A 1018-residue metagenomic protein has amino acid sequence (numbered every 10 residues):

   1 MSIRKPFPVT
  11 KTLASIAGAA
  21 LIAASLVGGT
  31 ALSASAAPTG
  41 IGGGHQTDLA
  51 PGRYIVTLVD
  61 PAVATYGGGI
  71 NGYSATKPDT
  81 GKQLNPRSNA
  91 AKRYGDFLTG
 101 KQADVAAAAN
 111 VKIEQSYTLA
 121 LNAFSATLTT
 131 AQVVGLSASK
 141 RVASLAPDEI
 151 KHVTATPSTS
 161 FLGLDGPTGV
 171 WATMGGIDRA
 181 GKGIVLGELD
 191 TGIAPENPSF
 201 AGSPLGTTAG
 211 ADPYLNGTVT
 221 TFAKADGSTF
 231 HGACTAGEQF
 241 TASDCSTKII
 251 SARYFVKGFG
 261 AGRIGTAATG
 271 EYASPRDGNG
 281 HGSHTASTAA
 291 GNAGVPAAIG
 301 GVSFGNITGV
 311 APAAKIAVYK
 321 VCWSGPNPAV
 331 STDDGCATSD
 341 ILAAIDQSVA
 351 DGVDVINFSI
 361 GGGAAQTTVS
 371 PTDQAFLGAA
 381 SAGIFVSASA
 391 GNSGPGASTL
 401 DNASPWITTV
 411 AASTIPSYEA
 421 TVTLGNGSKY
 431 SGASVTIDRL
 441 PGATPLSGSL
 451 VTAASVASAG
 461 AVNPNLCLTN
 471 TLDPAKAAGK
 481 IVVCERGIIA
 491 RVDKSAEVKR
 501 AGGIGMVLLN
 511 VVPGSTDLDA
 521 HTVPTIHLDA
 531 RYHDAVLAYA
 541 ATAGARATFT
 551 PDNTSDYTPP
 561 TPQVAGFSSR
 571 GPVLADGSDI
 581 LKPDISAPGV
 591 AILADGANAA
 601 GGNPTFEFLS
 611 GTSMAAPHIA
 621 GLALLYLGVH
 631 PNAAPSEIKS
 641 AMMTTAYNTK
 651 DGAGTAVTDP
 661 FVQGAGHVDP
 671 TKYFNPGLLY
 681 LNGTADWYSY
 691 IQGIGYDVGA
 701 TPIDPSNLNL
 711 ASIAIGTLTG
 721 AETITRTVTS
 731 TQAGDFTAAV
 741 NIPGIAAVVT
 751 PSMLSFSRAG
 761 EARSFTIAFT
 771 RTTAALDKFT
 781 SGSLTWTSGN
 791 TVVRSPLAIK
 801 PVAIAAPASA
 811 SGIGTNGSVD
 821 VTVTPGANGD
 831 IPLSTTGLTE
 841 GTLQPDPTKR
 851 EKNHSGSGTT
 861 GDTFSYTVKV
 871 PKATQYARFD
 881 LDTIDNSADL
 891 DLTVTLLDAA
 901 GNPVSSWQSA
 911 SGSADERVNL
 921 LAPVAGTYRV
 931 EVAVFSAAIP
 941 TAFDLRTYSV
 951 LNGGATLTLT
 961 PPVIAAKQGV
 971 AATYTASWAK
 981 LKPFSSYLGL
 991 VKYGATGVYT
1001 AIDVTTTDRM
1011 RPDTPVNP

Functional and structural regions predicted by a protein language model:
P38-T154, L718: Inhibitory N-terminal propeptides of secreted protease zymogens
T47-P51, Y66-G68, A138-S139, T173-A337 (+11 more regions): Subtilisin-like serine protease catalytic core
A180, D277, V318-T421, N426-Y539 (+4 more regions): Substrate-binding/access-modulating region of protease and related hydrolase catalytic domains
A286-A290, G294, V321, R491-P524 (+6 more regions): Hydrolase catalytic cores
L518-R546, I585-A587, G628-L718, R794-T824 (+1 more regions): C-terminal subdomain of the subtilisin-like protease fold in secreted/lumenal serine endopeptidases
L678-A711, T731-T766, G841-T867, A938-A971 (+1 more regions): Surface-exposed binding patches on compact interaction domains or structured appendages
G744, S857-G901: Acidic, Ser/Thr/Pro-rich low-complexity intrinsically disordered segments
R763-F765, T893-R946: Noncatalytic accessory or regulatory domains flanking protease catalytic cores in secreted, cell-surface, and selected
